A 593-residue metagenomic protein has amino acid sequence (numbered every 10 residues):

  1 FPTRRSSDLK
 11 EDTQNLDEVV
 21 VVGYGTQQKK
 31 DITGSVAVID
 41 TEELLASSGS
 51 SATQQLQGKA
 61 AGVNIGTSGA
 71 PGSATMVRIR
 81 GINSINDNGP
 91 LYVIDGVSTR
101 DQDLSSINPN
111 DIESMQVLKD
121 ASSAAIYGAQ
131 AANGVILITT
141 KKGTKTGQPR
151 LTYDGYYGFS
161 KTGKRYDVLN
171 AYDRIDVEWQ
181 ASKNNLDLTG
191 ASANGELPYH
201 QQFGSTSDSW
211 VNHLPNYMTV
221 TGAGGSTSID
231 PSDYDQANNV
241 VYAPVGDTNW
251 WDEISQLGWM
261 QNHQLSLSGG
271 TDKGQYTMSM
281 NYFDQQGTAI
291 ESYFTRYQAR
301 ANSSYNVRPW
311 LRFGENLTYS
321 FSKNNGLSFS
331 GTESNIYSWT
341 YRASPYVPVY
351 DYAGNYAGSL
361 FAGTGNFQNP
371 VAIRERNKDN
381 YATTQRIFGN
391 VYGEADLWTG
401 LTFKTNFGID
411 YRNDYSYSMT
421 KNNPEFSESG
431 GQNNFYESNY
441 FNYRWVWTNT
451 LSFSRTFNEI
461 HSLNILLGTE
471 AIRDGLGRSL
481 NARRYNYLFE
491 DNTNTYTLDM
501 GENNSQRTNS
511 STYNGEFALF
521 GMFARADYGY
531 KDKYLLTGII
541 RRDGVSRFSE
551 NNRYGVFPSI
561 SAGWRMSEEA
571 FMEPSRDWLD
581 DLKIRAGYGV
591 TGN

Functional and structural regions predicted by a protein language model:
R4-R300, Y305-V307, R312-G314, F388: Short, small/polar-rich motifs associated with maturation and membrane association, primarily at protein termini
S51, A74, N133, M260-Q264 (+9 more regions): Transmembrane beta-barrel architecture of outer-membrane proteins
T140, G269-T271, Y282, Y305-N306 (+8 more regions): Residue-level signature of outer-membrane beta-barrel architecture
K145-D247, L257, G287-F294, Q298-R386 (+2 more regions): Surface-exposed loop/interface segments of Gram-negative outer-membrane beta-barrel transport/assembly proteins
M280-Q286, L536-V545: Transmembrane beta-strand segments that form the barrel wall of outer-membrane beta-barrel proteins
T288-I290, S546-N551: Solvent-exposed loop/turn segments connecting transmembrane beta-strands in outer-membrane beta-barrel proteins
